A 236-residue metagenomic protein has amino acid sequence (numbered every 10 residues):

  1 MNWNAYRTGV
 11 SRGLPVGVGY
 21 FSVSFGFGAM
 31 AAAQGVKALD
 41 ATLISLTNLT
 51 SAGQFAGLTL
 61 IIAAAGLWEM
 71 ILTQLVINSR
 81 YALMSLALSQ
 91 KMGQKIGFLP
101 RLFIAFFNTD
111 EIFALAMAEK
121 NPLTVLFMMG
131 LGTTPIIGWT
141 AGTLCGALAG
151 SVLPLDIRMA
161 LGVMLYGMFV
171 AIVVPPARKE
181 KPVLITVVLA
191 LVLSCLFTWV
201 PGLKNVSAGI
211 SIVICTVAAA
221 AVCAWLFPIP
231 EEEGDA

Functional and structural regions predicted by a protein language model:
M1-T8: Short, Lys/Arg-rich, polar N-terminal cytosolic tail immediately upstream of the first transmembrane signal-anchor
L14-F27, L49-T50: The first (N-terminal) embedded transmembrane alpha-helix
A33-Q34, L39, I44-S79: Membrane-interfacial helix-loop connectors
I71-G162: Helix-loop-helix junctions within the multi-pass membrane cores of secondary transporters/permeases
R158-V163, P182-V183, K204-A218: Loop-to-transmembrane alpha-helix initiation sites
V183-S194: Central hydrophobic cores of alpha-helical transmembrane segments in multi-pass integral membrane proteins
L193-G209: Hydrophobic alpha-helical transmembrane segments in multi-pass integral membrane proteins
W225-A236: Membrane-interface capping segments at transmembrane-helix boundaries
